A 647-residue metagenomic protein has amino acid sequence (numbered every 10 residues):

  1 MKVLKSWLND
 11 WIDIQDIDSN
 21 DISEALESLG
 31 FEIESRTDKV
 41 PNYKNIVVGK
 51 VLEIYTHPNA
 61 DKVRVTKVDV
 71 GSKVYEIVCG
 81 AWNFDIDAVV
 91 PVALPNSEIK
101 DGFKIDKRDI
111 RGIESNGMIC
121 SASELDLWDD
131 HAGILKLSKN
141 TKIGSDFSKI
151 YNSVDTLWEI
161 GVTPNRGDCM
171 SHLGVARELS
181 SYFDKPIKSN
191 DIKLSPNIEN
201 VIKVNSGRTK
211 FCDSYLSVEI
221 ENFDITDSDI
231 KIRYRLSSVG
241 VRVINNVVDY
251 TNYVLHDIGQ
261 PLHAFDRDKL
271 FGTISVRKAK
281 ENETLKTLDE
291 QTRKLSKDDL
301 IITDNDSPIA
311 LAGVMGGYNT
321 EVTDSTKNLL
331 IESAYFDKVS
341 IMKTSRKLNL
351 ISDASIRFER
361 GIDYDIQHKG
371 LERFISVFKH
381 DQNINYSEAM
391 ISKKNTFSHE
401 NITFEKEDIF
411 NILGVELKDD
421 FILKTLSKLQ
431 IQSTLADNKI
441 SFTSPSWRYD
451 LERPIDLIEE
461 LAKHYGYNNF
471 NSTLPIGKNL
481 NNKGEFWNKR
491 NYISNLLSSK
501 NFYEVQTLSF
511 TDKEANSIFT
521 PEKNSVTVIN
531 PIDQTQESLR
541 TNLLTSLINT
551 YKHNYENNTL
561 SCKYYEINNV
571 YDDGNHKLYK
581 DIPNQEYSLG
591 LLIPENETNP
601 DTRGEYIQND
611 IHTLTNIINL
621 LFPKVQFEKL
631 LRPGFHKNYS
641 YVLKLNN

Functional and structural regions predicted by a protein language model:
M1-K193, L330, K347-L348, D353 (+4 more regions): Phosphate-backbone binding interfaces of nucleic-acid-interacting proteins
K2-W7, A81-V89, P164-F183, G240-A264 (+8 more regions): Conserved phosphate/anionic-ligand binding catalytic regions in large, soluble enzymes, centered on
E24, R64-T66, F183, I187-T284: Glycine/proline-enriched, intrinsically flexible loops and inter-domain linkers
E34, V48-I77, S238, T251-N319: Conserved mixed alpha/beta core segments that line enzyme active sites in large multi-domain catalysts
L52-N59, K73, W82-F84, P95-I99 (+23 more regions): Short, glycine-/Ser/Thr-/acidic-enriched flexible segments
I54, S228, V248, D353 (+4 more regions): Extended beta-strand-rich architecture
R111-K136, F147-N152, T156, E290 (+5 more regions): Mobile "lid/hinge" segments at catalytic clefts and subdomain interfaces of large enzymes
L179-G207, Q382-I409, E416: Terminal amphipathic helices with adjacent charged low-complexity linkers/tails
